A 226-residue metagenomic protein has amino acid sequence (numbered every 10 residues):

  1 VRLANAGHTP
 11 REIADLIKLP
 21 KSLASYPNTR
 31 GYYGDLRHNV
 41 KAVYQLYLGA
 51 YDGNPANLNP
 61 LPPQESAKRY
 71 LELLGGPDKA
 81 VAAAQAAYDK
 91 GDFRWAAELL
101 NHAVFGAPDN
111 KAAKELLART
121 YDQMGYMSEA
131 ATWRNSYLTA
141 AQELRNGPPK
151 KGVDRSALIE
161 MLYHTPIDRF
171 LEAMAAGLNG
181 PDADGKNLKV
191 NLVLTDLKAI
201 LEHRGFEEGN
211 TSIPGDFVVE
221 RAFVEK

Functional and structural regions predicted by a protein language model:
V1-A113, R119-Y126, Y137: Hard-cation-handling environments
A83-E98, H102-F105, D109, K114 (+1 more regions): Feature captures hydrophobic
